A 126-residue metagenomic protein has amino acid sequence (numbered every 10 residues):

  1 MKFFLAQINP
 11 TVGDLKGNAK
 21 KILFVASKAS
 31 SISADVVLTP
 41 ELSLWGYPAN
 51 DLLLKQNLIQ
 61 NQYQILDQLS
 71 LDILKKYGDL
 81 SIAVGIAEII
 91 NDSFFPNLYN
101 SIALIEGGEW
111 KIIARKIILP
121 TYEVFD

Functional and structural regions predicted by a protein language model:
M1-D126: Enzyme catalytic cores with a strong preference for nitrogen-chemistry domains
